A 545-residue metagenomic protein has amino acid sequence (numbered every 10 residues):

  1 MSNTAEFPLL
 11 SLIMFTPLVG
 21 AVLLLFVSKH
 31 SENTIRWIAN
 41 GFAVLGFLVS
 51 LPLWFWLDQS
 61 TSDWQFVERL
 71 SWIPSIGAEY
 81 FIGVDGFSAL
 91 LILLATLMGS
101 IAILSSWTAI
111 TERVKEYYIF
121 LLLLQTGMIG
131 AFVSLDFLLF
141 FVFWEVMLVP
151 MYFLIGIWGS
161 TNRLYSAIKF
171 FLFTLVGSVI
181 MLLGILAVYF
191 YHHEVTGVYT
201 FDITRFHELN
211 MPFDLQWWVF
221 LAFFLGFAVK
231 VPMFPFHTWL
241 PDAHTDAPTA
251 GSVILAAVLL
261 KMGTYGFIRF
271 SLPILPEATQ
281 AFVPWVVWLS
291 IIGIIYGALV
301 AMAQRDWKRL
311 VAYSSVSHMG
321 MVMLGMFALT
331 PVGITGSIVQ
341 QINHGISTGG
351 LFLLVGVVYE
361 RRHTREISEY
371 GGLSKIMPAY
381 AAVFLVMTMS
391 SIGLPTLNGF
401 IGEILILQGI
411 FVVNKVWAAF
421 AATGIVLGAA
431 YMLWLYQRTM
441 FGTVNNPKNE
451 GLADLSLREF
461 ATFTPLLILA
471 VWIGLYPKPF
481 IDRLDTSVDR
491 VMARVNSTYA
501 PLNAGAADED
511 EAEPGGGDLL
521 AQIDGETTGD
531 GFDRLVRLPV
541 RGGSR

Functional and structural regions predicted by a protein language model:
M1-L9, L23-I119, E194-N210, D510-V540: Transmembrane helix-loop-helix hairpins at membrane boundaries of multipass inner-membrane proteins
M1-T4, I129-L135, I268-F282, V322-I342 (+1 more regions): Helix-coil boundary and interhelical linker segments in multi-pass alpha-helical membrane proteins
S11-F26, N40-L53, L94-S106, L124-T126 (+6 more regions): Central hydrophobic cores of alpha-helical transmembrane segments in multi-pass inner-membrane proteins across all
A21-E32, G99-T111, F153-N162, V231-T245 (+2 more regions): C-terminal ends of transmembrane helices
H30-E32, E116-L123, M128-L215, V300-Y313 (+1 more regions): Alpha-helical multi-pass transmembrane bundles of energy-transducing inner-membrane proteins
L57-E79, V179-H237, D242, F267-W285 (+5 more regions): Juxtamembrane/interfacial segments at transmembrane-helix boundaries in multi-pass membrane proteins
F234, T348-F352, A418-G451: Predominantly late transmembrane helices and immediately cytosolic-facing juxtamembrane segments
M377-Y380, M432-R545: Cytoplasmic/organellar membrane-interface segments at the starts of transmembrane helices in multi-pass inner-membrane
